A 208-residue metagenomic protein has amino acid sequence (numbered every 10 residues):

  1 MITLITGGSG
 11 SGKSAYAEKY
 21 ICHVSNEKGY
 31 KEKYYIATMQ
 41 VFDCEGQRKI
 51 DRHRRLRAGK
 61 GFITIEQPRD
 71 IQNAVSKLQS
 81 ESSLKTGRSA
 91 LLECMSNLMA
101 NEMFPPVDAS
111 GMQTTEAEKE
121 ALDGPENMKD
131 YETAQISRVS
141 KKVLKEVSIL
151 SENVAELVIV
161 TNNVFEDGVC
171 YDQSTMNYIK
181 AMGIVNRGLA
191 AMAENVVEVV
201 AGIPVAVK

Functional and structural regions predicted by a protein language model:
I2-L4, E32, S89-L91, E156-V158: Residue-level preference for the first positions of well-ordered beta-strands
I2-S80: Conserved P-loop
G10, Q40, S96, V164-F165 (+1 more regions): Short, glycine/serine-rich, charged loops/turns that create anion-binding and catalytic segments at active sites
A17, H53, L91, N162 (+1 more regions): Residue-level signal for inorganic ion chemistry
K28-Y30, R57-G59, K85, E152-V154 (+1 more regions): Short, well-ordered coil/turn elements that cap or connect secondary structure elements
I36, T64-E66, L91-C94, I159-V160 (+1 more regions): Short, conserved beta-strand edge motifs with alternating hydrophobic and charged residues
R55-P106, M112-K119, D123-E126, D130 (+2 more regions): Portal/gating segments that form or line small-molecule/metal binding sites
A100-K208: Replace "adjacent to P-loop NTPase cores in ATP/GTP-dependent enzymes" with "adjacent to NTP-binding cores
